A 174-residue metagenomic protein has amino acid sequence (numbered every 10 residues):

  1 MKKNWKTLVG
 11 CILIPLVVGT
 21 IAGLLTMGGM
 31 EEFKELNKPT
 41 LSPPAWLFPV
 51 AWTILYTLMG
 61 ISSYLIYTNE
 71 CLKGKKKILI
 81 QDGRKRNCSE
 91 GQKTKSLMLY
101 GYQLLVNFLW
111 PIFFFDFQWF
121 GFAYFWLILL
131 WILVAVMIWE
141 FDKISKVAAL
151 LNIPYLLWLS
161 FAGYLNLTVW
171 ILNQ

Functional and structural regions predicted by a protein language model:
M1-I12: N-terminal membrane topogenic signal
P15-E31: Alpha-helical transmembrane segments of multi-pass membrane proteins
G28-L41, L172-N173: Membrane-interface helix termini and inter-helical loops of multi-pass transporters
P43-T57, Q118-L130: Membrane-interface loop-to-helix entry segments
G91-Y100: Membrane-interfacial loop-to-transmembrane alpha-helix junctions, especially the N-terminal start
I112-F122, K143-I144, W170-Q174: Membrane-interface helix caps and helix-loop-helix hairpins in membrane proteins
W139-L157: Interfacial loop-to-transmembrane junctions
L151-W170: Final/C-terminal transmembrane alpha-helix of multipass membrane proteins
